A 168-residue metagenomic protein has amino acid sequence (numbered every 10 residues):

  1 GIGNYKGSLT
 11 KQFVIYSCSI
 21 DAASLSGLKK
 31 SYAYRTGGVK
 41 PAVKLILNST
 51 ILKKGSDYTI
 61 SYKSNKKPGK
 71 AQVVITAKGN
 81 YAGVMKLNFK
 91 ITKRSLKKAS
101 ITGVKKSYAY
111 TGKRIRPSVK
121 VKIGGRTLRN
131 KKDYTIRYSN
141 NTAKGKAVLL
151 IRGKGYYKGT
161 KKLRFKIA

Functional and structural regions predicted by a protein language model:
G1-K11, I51-A82, T127-K158: Serine/threonine-rich, repeat-prone extracellular segments and beta-strand-based repeat modules of secreted/surface
S8-T10, C18-S19, V84-L87, S95: Extracytoplasmic/secretory-pathway segments with low complexity and glycosylation-like composition
Q12, A42-K44, Q72-V74, K86-N88 (+3 more regions): Beta-strand secondary-structure signal
F13-S17, F89-K93, F165-A168: Interdomain boundary/hinge segments at the C-termini of tandem beta-sandwich modules
S17-T50, K93-R126: Solvent-exposed, low-complexity, repeat-rich "mucin-like" stalks and linkers
D21-A22, K70, T76, K98 (+3 more regions): Residue-level detector of intrinsically disordered, flexible termini and proteolytic processing junctions
K29, K44, K54, K63-K70 (+6 more regions): Intrinsic low-complexity, intrinsically disordered segments enriched in polar/basic residues
